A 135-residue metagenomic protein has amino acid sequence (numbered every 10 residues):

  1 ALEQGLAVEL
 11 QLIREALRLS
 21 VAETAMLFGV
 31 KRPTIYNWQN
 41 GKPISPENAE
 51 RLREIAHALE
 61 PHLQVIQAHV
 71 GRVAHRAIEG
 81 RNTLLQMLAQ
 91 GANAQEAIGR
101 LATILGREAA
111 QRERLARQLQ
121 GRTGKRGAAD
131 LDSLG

Functional and structural regions predicted by a protein language model:
A1-R14, A129-L131: A short, Lys/Arg-rich alpha-helix, primarily the initiator
L2-E3, E47, R51: Residue-level marker of regulatory loop/turn positions in helix-turn-helix DNA-binding domains and in histidine
A22-M26: Short alpha-helical "recognition helix" segments of helix-turn-helix
V30-E47: Recognition helix of helix-turn-helix/homeodomain-like DNA-binding domains that insert into the DNA major groove
A49-Q67: DNA major-groove recognition helix of helix-turn-helix/homeodomain DNA-binding modules
P61-G135: Helix-turn-helix/homeodomain-like alpha-helical modules used for DNA recognition and transcription-factor dimerization
